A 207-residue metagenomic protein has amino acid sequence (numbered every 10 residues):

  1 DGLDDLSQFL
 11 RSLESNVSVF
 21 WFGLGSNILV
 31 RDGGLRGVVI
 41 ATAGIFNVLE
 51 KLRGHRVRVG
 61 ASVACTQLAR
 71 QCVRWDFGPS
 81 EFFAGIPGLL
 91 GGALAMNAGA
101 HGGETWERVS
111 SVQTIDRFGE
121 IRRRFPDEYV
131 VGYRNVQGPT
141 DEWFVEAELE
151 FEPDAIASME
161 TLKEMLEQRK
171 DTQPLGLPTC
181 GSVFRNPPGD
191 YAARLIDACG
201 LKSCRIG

Functional and structural regions predicted by a protein language model:
D1-L90: Anion-binding (especially nucleotide phosphate/pyrophosphate-binding) glycine-rich loop and adjoining beta-alpha core
N16-V19, I40-A41, R58-A61, D76-S80 (+4 more regions): Short, low-complexity, polar/charged sequence segments that are solvent-exposed and flexible
L24, G44-V48, F83-I86, W106-V109 (+3 more regions): Glycine-rich loops and low-complexity Gly/Arg-rich segments that provide flexible linkers or classic glycine-based
I28, I115-G207: Phosphate/pyrophosphate- and phosphate-bearing ligand-binding catalytic cores of soluble enzymes
L29-N47, L94-F125, P139-E146: Structural signature of FAD isoalloxazine-binding scaffolds in flavoprotein oxidoreductases
R58-G60, E81, A95, F144-E146 (+1 more regions): Conserved beta-strand segments that form the floor/walls of ligand-binding pockets within enzyme and binding domains
T66, M96-A98, D127-V131: Short acidic (Asp/Glu) patches
A69-W75, E81-S110, D116, T179: A gly/ser-rich beta-alpha-beta helix-loop segment of oxidoreductase catalytic cores
